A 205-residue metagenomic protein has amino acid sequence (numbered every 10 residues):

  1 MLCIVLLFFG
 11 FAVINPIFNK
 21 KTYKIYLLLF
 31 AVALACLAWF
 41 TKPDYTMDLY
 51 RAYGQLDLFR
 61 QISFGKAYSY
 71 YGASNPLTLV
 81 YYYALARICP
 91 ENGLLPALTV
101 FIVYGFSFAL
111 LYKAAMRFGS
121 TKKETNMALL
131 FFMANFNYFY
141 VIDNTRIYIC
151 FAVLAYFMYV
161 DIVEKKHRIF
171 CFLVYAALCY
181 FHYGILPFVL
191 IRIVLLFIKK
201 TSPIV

Functional and structural regions predicted by a protein language model:
M1-F40, G54-V205: Hydrophobic transmembrane helix bundles of membrane-integrated enzymes that assemble and modify cell-envelope
D48: Electrostatic, structured charged patches in enzyme active sites and in nucleic-acid/phosphate-binding
R51: Active-site loop/lid in soluble adenylation, ligation, and acyl-transfer enzymes
